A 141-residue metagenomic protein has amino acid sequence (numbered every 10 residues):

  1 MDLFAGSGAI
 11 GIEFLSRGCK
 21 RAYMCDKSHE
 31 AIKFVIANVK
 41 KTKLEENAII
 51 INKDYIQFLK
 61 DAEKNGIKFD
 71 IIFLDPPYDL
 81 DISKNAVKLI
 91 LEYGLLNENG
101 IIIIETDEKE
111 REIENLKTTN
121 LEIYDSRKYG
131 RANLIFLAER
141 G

Functional and structural regions predicted by a protein language model:
M1-G141: Class I S-adenosyl-L-methionine-dependent methyltransferase catalytic core
